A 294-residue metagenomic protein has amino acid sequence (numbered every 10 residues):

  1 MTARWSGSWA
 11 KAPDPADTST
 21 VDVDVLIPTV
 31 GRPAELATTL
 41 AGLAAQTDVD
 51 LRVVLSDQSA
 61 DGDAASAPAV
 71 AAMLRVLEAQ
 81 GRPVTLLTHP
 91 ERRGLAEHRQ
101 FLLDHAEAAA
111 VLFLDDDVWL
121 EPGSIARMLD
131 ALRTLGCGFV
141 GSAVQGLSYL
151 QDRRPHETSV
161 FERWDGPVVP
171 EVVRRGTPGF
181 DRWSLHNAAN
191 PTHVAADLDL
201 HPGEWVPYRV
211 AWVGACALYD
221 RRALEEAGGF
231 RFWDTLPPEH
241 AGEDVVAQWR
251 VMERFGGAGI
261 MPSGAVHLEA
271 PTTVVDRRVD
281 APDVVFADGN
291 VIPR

Functional and structural regions predicted by a protein language model:
M1-A45: N-proximal low-complexity "stem/linker" segments adjacent to membrane-targeting elements
T2-G7, D17, T38, L200 (+2 more regions): C-terminal catalytic/acceptor-binding lobe
G42-L87: Acidic donor-binding segment of Leloir-type glycosyltransferases
H89-A106: Glycine-rich, basic loop-to-helix element that forms the pyrophosphate-binding segment of sugar-nucleotide handling
A96, V173-H193, D199-Y219: A recurrent flexible, glycine/aromatic-enriched loop bordering the glycosyltransferase active site that acts as
V111: Short aromatic/hydrophobic "clamp" motif used to bind/position activated sugar donors
D115-W119: The conserved acidic donor/metal-binding loop of glycosyltransferases
G123-S184: Conserved donor NDP-sugar-binding/catalytic core segment of glycosyltransferases
